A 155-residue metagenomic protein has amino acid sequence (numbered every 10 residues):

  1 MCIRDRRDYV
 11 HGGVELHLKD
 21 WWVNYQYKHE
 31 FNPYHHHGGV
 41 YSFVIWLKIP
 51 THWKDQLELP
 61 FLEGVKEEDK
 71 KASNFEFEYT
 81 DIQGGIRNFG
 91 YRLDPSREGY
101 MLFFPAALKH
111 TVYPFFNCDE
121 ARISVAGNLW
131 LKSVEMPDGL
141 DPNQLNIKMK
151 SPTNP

Functional and structural regions predicted by a protein language model:
M1-R6: Conserved small/polar residues in nucleotide/adenosyl-binding loops
D8-V10: Short aromatic-glycine motifs in intrinsically disordered, low-complexity regions
G12-V23: A short glycine-rich, His/Asp/Glu-containing loop-to-beta-strand
W22-F103, T111-Y113, E120-A121, E135: Catalytic core of non-heme Fe(II) oxygenases with the double-stranded beta-helix
W53, I123, Q144-N146: A generic membrane alpha-helix/interface feature
C118-L129: A short alpha/beta connector and helix-capping loop motif
G127-P155: Double-stranded beta-helix
